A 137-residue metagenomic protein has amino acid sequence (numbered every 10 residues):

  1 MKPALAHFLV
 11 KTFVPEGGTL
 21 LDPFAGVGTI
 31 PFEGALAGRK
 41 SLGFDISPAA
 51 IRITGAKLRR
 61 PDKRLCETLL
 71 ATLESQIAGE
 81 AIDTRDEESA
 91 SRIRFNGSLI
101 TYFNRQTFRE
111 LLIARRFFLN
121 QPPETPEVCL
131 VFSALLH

Functional and structural regions predicted by a protein language model:
M1-E16: S-adenosyl-L-methionine
A4, P23, S98-Y102: Residue-level preference for alpha-helix termini and adjacent loops
G17-G26: Conserved class I S-adenosyl-L-methionine
G28-F32: Glycine-rich SAM-binding Motif I of class I
L36, K40-G43, S47-H137: Class I S-adenosyl-L-methionine-dependent methyltransferase module
